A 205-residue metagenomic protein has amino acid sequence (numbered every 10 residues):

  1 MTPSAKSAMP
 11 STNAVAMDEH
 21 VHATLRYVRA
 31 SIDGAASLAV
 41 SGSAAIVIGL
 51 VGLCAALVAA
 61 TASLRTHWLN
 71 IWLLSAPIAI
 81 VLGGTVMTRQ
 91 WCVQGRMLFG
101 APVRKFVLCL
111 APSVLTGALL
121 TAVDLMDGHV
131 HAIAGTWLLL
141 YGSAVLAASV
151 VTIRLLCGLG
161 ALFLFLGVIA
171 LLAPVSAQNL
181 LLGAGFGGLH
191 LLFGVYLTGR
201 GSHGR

Functional and structural regions predicted by a protein language model:
M1-V40: N-terminal juxtamembrane cytosolic/stromal segments of multi-pass membrane proteins
A14-R26, I46-A62, I78-V86, C109 (+2 more regions): Hydrophobic alpha-helical transmembrane segments
G34, G84-A101, S143-V150, L192-G201: C-terminal ends of transmembrane helices
A36-A122: Selected alpha-helical membrane-embedding segments in polytopic membrane proteins
T66-L74, V130-G135, L155-L159, S176-G183: Short, aromatic-rich membrane-interface segments at the entry and exit of alpha-helical transmembrane domains
A101-G160: Membrane-proximal helix-loop-helix units in multi-pass membrane proteins
A147-R205: Terminal transmembrane helical module of multi-pass membrane proteins
